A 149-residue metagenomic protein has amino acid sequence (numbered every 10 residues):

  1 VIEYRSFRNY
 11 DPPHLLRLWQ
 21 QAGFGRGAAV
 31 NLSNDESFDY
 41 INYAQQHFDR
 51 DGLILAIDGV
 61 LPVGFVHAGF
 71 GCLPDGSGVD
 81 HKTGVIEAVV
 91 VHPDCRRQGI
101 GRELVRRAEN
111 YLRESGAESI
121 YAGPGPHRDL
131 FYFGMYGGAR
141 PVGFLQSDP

Functional and structural regions predicted by a protein language model:
V1-Y10, P149: Conserved N-terminal entry element of GNAT/NAT acetyltransferase domains
P12, W19-D75, P149: Active-site rim helix/loop that mediates acceptor-substrate recognition in acyltransferases
R50, F65, G71-I86, R96 (+1 more regions): A conserved beta-turn-beta hairpin within the catalytic core of GNAT-like acetyltransferases that forms part
V79-K82, G137, V142-P149: C-terminal "cap" of GNAT-fold acetyltransferases
I86-R96, P124-R128: A short, internal acetyl-CoA/4′-phosphopantetheine-binding micro-motif in the GNAT/acyltransferase core
V91, R97-E114: Conserved acetyl-CoA-binding loop-helix of GNAT-fold acetyltransferases
L112-G143: Conserved GNAT acetyl-CoA-binding A-motif
